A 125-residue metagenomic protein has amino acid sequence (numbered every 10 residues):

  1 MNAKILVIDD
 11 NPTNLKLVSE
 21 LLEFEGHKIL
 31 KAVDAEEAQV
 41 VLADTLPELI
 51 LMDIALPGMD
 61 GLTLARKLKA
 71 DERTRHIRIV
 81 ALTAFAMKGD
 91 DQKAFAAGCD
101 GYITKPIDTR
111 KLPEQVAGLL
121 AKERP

Functional and structural regions predicted by a protein language model:
L15, P57, R75, M87 (+1 more regions): The feature encodes the CheY-like receiver
K16-F24: Charged docking surfaces used in two-component/phosphorelay signaling
K31-L49, Q92: Acidic, metal-coordinating helix/loop segments flanking the phosphotransfer/catalytic sites of two-component signaling
A32-V33, L56-M59, L68, G89 (+1 more regions): Hydrophobic residue at a beta-alpha junction that N-caps the helix immediately following a catalytic beta-strand/loop
D53, T83: Active-site residues of response regulator receiver
I107-V116: C-terminal output helix
